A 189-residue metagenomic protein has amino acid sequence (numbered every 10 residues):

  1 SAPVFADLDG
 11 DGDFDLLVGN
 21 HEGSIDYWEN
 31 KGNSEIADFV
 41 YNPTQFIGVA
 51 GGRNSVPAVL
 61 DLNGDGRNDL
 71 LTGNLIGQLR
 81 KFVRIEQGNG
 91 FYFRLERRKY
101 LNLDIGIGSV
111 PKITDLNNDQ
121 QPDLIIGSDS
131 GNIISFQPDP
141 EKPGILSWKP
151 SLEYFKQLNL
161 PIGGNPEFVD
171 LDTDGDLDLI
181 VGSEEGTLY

Functional and structural regions predicted by a protein language model:
S1-L8, N54-L62, S109-L116, G164-L171: Beta-propeller blade termini
D7-D13, K31, D61-R67, D115-N117 (+3 more regions): Calcium-coordinating acidic loop motifs
L16-N20, L70-N74, L124-S128, L179-S183: Hydrophobic beta-strand segments that make up the repeating blades of beta-propeller and related beta-repeat
G23-S24, G77-Q78, G131-N132, G186-T187: Loop/turn residues immediately N-terminal
E29-G52, V83-G106, Q137-I162: Blade-edge motifs of beta-propeller repeat domains
D174-L177, G182, G186-Y189: Short, intrinsically disordered, charge-balanced linker/junction segments flanking boundaries in proteins
